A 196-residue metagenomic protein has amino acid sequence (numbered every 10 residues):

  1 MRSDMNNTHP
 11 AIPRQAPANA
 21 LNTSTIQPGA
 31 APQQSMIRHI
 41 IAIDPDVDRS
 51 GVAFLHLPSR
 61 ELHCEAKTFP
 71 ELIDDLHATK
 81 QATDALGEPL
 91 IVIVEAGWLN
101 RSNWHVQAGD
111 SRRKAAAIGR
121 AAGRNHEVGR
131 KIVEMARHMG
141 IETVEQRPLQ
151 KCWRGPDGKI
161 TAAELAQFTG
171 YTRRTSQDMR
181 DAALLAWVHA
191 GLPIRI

Functional and structural regions predicted by a protein language model:
R2-I196: Phosphate- and other anionic-substrate recognition elements at nucleic-acid/protein interfaces
